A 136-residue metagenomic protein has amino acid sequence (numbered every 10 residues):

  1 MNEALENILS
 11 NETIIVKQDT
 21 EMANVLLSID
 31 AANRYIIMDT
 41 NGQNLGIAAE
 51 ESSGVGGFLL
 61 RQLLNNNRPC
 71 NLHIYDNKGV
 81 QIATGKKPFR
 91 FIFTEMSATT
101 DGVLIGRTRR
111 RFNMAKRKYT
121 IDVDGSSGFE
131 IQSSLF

Functional and structural regions predicted by a protein language model:
M1-F136: Intrinsically disordered, low-complexity proline/glycine-rich segments
